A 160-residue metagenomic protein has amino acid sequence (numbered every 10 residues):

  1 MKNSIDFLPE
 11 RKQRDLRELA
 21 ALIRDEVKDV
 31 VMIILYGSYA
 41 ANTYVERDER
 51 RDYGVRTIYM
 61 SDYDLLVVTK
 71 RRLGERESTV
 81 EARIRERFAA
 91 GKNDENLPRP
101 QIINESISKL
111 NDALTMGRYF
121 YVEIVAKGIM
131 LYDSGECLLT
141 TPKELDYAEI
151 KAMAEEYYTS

Functional and structural regions predicted by a protein language model:
M1-I34, S38-M60, T69-S160: Catalytic core of pol beta-like nucleotidyltransferases
L66: Short aromatic/hydrophobic contact patches that present stacked aromatics for nucleic-acid/ligand binding
